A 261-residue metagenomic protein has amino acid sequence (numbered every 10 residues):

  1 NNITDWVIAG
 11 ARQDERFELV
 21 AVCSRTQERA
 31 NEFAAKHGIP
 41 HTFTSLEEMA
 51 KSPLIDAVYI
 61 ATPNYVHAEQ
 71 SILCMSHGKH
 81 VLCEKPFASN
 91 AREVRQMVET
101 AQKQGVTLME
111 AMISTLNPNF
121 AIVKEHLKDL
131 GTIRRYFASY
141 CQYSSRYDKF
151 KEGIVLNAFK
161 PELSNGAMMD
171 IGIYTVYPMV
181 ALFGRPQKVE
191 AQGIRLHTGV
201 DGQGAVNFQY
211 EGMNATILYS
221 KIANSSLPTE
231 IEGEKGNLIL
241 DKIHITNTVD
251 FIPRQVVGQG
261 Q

Functional and structural regions predicted by a protein language model:
N1-H37: N-terminal Rossmann-like dinucleotide-binding module
V7, H37-T100: Beta-loop-alpha module in the N-terminal Rossmann-like domain of NAD(P)-dependent dehydrogenases, especially those
E18-A21, D56-V58, L108, N165-G166: Short active-site oxyanion
F43, C83, L108-E110, L240: Hydrophobic residues in well-ordered beta-strands that form the structural core
R95-I113, T132-Y136: Rossmann-fold dehydrogenase core element
S114-Q187: Predominantly a Rossmann-like dinucleotide-binding segment in NAD(P)-dependent oxidoreductases
T175-T248: Contiguous beta-strand/loop segments that form the cofactor/metal-binding neighborhood of enzyme cores
V257-Q261: C-terminal helical cap and adjacent loop that interface with cofactors, partners, or active-site loops
